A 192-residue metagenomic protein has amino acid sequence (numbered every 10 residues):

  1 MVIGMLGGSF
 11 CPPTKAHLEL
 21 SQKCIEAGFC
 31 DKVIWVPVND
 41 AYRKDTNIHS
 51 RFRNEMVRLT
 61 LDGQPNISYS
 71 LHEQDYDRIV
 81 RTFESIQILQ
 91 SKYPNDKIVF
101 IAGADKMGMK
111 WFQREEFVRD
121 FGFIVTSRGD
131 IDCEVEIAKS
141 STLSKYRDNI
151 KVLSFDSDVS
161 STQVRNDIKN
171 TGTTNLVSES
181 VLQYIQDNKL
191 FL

Functional and structural regions predicted by a protein language model:
M1-L192: Nucleotidyltransferase catalytic core that binds NTPs
